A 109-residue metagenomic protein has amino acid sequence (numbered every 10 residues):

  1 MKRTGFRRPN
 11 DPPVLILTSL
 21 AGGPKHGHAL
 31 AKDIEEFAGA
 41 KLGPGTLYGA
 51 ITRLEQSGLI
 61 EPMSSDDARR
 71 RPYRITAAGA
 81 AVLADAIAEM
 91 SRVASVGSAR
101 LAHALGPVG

Functional and structural regions predicted by a protein language model:
M1, P72-Y73: A positively charged, amphipathic N-terminal helix/segment that binds anionic biomolecules
M1-T4, G109: Compositionally biased, disordered extreme N-termini, encompassing classical targeting presequences
T4-T46, D66: N-terminal helix-turn-helix DNA-binding core of bacterial DNA-binding proteins
L47-G49, R53-L54: Basic amphipathic alpha-helical segments that dock to polyanions
Q56-A68, R74: Beta-hairpin "wing" of winged helix-turn-helix
A84-G109: Amphipathic alpha-helical dimerization/coiled-coil segments that flank or bridge DNA-binding/regulatory modules
